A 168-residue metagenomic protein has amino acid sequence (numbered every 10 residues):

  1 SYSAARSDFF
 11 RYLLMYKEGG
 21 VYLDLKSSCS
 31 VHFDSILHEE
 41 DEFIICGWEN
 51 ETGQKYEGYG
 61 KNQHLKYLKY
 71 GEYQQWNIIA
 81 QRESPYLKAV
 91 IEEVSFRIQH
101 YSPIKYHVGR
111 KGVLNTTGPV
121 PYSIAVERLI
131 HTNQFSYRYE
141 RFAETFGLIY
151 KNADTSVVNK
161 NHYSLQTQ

Functional and structural regions predicted by a protein language model:
S1-D8, L23-Q168: Glycosyltransferase-associated regions of secretory-pathway enzymes, highlighting luminal stem/catalytic domains
D8-G20: Small-residue hinge/turn detector
